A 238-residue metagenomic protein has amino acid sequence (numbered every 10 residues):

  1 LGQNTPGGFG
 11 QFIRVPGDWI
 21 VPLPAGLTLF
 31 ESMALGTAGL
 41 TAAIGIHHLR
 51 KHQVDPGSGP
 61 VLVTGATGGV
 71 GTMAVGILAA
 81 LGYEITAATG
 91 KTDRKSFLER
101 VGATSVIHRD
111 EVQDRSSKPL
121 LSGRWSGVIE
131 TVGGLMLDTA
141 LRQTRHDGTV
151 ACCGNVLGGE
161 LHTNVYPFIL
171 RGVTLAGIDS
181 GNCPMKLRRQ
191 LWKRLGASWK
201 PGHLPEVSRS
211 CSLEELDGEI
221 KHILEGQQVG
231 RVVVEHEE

Functional and structural regions predicted by a protein language model:
L1-V21: Glycine-rich phosphate/adenylate-binding loop and adjacent beta-alpha elements of nucleotide- or dinucleotide-binding
N4, L135-P201, H236-E237: Glycine-rich phosphate-binding loop and adjacent beta-alpha segment of Rossmann(oid) nucleotide-cofactor-binding
G8-F9, G90-F97, G159-V165: Short, glycine/polar-rich helix-capping loops at beta-to-alpha or helix-loop-helix junctions that flank or form
G10, A103, R124-S126, F168: Local beta-strand N-terminus motif with an aromatic residue
M33-R109: Mid-domain Rossmann-like dinucleotide-binding core that forms the NAD(H)/NADP(H) cofactor-binding site
V112-G123: Short amphipathic alpha-helix with an adjacent loop that forms part of the alpha/beta core around
S126-I129, A151: N-terminal Rossmann-like NAD(P) cofactor-binding module of classical short-chain dehydrogenase/reductase
K186-E238: C-terminal hydrophobic helical "lid"/dimerization subdomain of Rossmann-like NAD(P)H-dependent oxidoreductases
